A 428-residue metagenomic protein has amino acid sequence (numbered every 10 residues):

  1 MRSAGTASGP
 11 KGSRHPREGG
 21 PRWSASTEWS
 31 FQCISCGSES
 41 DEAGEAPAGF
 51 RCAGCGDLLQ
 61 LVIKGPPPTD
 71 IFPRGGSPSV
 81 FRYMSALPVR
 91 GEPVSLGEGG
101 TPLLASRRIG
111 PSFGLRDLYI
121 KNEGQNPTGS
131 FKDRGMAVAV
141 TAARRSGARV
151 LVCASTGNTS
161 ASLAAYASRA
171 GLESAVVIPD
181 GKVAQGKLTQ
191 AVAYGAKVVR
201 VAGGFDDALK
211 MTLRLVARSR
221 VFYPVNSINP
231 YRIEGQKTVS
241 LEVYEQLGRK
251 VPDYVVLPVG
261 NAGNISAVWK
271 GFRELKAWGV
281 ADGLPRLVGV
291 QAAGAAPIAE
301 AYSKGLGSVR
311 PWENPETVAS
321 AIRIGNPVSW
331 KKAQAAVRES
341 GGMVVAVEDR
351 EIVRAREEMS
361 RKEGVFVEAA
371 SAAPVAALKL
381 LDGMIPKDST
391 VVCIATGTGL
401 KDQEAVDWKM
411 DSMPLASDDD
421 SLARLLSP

Functional and structural regions predicted by a protein language model:
R2, R17, R22-P428: PLP-dependent amino-acid enzyme catalytic core
G5, G9-G12, G19-G20: Residue-identity detector for glycine
